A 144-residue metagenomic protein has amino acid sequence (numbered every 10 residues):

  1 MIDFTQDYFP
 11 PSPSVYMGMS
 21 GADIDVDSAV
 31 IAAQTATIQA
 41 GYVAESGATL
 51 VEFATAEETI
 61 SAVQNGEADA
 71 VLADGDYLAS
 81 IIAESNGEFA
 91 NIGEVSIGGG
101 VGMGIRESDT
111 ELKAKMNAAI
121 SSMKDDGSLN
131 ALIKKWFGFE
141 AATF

Functional and structural regions predicted by a protein language model:
M1-D3, A44-S46, E57-D76, E84-S85: Short helices/loops that flank or line small-molecule/ion binding pockets
M1-V26: Acidic, polar ligand-binding/catalytic clefts
Y8-V15, A79-S121, F137-F144: Periplasmic-binding protein-like
Y16, V63, V71, M103 (+2 more regions): Residue-level signal for nonpolar/aromatic packing positions in well-ordered secondary structure
M19, Q34-T37, T55-A56, L72-A79: Beta->alpha turn/N-cap motifs
M19-V26, V51, S108-A114: Short helix-loop capping/hinge motifs at secondary-structure junctions, enriched in acidic/polar residues
A22-A40: Short loop->beta-strand "edge-of-pocket" segments that line small-molecule binding or catalytic clefts across diverse
I38-E58, N91, I120-F144: Ligand-binding clefts/hinges and TM-proximal coupling segments of bilobed small-molecule sensing domains
